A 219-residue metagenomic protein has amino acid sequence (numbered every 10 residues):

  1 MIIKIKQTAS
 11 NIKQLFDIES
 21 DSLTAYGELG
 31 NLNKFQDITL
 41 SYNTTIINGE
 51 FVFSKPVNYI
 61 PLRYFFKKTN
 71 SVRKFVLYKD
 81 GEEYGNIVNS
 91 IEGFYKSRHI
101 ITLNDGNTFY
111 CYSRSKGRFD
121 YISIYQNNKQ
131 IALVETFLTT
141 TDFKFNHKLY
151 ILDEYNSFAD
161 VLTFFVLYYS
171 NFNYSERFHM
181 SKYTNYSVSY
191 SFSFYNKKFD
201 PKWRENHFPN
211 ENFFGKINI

Functional and structural regions predicted by a protein language model:
M1-N48, T69, N89-I91, Y95-R98 (+1 more regions): Low-complexity or membrane-interfacial segments used for flexible interactions
Q36-I91: A glycine-rich, hydrophobic loop/mini-helix early in the fold
F53, H99-I100: Alpha-helical context
